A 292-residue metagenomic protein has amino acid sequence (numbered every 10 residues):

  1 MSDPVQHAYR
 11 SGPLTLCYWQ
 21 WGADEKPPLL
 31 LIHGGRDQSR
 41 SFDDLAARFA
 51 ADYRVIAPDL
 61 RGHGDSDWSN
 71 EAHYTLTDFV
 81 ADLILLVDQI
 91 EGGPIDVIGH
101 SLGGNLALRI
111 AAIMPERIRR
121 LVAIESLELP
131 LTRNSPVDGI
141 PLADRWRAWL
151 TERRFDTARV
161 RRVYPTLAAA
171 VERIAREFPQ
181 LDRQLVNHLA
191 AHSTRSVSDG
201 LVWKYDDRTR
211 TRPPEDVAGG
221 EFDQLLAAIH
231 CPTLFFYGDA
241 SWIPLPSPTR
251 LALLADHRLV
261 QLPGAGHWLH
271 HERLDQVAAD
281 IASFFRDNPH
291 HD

Functional and structural regions predicted by a protein language model:
M1-L30, A50-Y53, E91-P94, E128 (+1 more regions): Alpha/beta-hydrolase fold catalytic core
C17-W68, A72, F285: Conserved HGGG/HGGXW glycine-rich cap/lid loop of the alpha/beta-hydrolase fold
A47-A50, I56-L102, V137-I140, A279: Active-site loop/oxyanion-hole signature of alpha/beta-hydrolase fold enzymes
G93-G139: Conserved hydrolase catalytic core segment
I124-R162: A catalytic-pocket lid/entrance helix-loop region that shapes and gates access to the active site across common
T157-D216: Conserved alpha/beta-hydrolase catalytic His-Asp/Glu region
A228-A265: Conserved loop-alpha-helix segment in the C-terminal half of the alpha/beta-hydrolase fold that carries the catalytic
A265-A278: Catalytic histidine-centered segment of alpha/beta-hydrolase-like enzymes
